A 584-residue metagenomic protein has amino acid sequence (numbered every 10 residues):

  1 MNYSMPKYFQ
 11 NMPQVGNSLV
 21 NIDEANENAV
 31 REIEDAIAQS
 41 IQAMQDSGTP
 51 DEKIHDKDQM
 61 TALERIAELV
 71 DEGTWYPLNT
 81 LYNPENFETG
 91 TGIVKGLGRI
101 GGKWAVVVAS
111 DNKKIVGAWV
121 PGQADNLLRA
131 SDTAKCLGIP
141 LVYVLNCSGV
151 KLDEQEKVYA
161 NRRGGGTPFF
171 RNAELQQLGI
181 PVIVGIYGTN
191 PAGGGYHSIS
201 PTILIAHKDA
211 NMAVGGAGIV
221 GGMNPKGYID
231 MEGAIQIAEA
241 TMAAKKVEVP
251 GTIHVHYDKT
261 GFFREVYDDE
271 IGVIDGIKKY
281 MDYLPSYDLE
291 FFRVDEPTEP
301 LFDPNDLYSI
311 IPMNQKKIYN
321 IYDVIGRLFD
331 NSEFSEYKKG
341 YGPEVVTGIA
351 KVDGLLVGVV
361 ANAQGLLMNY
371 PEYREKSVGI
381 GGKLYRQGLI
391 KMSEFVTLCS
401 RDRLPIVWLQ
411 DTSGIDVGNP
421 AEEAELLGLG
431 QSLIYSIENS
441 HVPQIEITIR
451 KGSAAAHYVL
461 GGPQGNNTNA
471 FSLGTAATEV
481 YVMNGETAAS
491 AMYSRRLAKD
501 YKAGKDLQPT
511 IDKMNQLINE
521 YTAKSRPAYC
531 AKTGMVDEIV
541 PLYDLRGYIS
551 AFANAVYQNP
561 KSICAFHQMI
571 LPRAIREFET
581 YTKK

Functional and structural regions predicted by a protein language model:
M1-K584: Ligand-binding clefts of soluble mixed alpha/beta catalytic domains
